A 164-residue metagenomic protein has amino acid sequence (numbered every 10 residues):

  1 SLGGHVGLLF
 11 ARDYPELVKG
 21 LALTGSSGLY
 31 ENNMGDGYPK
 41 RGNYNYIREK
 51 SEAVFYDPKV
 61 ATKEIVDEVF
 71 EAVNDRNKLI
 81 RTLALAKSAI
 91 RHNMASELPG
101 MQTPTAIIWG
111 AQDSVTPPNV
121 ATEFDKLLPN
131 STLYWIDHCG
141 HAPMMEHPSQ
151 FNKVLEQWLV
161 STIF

Functional and structural regions predicted by a protein language model:
S1-Y30: Conserved hydrolase catalytic core segment
P15-E16, Q102-T103, P129-N130: Active-site acidic short loop of glycosyltransferases
S27-M34, P58: A short beta-to-alpha transition loop/helix N-cap that caps and shapes the active-site region
R41-T103: Conserved alpha/beta-hydrolase catalytic His-Asp/Glu region
M101, I107-W109, D113: Short beta-strand/loop motif that positions the catalytic acidic residue of the alpha/beta-hydrolase fold
S114-V120: Conserved alpha/beta-hydrolase "acid-adjacent" motif
T122-S131: Active-site-adjacent alpha-helix of alpha/beta-hydrolase-fold enzymes
S131-F164: Catalytic active-site module of serine/aspartate enzymes centered on a nucleophile-bearing elbow/loop
